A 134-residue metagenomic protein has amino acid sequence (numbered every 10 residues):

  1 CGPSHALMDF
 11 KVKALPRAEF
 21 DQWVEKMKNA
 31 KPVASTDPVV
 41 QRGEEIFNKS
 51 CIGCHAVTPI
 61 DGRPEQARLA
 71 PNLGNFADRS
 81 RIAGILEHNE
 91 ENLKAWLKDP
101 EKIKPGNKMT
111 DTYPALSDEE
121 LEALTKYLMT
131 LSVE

Functional and structural regions predicted by a protein language model:
C1-G2, C54-D61, D78, K98-P100 (+1 more regions): Detector for the c-type heme attachment site
C1-Q22, K49-C54: Extracellular/periplasmic metallocenter environments
S4-M8, A67-L73, L97-L131: Axial heme c-ligation environment in periplasmic c-type cytochrome domains
M8-E19, T58-K94: Gly/Gly-Pro-rich "capping" loops immediately C-terminal to redox-active cysteine motifs in periplasmic/lumenal
R17-N48: Electrostatic cytochrome c docking/interface patches
P38, I46, I85-H88, D111-L116: Flexible gly/pro/ser-rich segments immediately N-terminal to CXXCH heme-c attachment motifs in exported/periplasmic
G43, K49-T58, L93, M109 (+2 more regions): The canonical Cys-X-X-Cys-His
